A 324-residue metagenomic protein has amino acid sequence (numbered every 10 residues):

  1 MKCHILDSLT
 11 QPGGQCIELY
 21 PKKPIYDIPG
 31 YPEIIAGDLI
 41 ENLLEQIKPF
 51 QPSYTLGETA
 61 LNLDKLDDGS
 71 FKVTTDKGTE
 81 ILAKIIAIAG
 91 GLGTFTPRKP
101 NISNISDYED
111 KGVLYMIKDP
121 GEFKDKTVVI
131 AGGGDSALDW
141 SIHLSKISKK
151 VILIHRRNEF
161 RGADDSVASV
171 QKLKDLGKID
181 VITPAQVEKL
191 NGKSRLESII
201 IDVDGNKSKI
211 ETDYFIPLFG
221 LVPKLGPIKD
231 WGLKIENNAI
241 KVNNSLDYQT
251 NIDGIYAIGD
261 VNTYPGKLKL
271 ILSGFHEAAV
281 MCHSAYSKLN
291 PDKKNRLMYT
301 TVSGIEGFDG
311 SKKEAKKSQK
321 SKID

Functional and structural regions predicted by a protein language model:
M1-S53, L138-D164: Beta1-alpha1 glycine-rich phosphate/pyrophosphate-binding loop at the start of Rossmann-like nucleotide-binding domains
K2, T127, K149-L153, K178 (+1 more regions): Residues at the starts of beta-strands that form the adenosine-phosphate
H4, Q11, S53-K126, V203-K207 (+3 more regions): FAD-binding core/adjacent interface of flavoenzyme oxidoreductases
I47-T75, E80-A83, S145-N244, K293-T301: A Rossmann-like FAD-binding core segment of flavoenzymes
N101-E122, Y214, L218-L272, V280-H283 (+1 more regions): FAD-site-proximal beta/loop scaffold in flavoenzymes
G132-G134: Glycine-rich Rossmann-fold phosphate-binding loop(s) that bind the pyrophosphate of adenine dinucleotide cofactors
A168, K172, E188-K189, H283 (+1 more regions): Mid-to-C-terminal Rossmann-like scaffold of FAD/NAD(P)H-dependent oxidoreductases
